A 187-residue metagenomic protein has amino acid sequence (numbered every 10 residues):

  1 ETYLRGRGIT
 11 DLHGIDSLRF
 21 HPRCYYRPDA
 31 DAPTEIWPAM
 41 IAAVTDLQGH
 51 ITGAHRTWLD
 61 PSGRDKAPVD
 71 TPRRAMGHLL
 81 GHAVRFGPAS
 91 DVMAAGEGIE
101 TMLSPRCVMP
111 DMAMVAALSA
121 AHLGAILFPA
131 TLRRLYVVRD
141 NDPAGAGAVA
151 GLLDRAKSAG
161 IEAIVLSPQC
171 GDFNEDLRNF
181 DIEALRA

Functional and structural regions predicted by a protein language model:
E1-M40, T45-Q48, A187: TOPRIM metal-binding catalytic domain and adjacent DNA-binding surface shared by DnaG-type primases
H13-I15, L79, P168, D172: Residue-level signal for pocket-adjacent positions within structured domains
G14, G53, I164-L166: A structural signal for short, well-ordered beta-strand segments and their strand-loop junctions that often border
L18, V84, F173: Short clusters of hydrophobic/aromatic residues that line enzyme substrate/ligand-binding pockets
Y26-A130: Phosphate-handling DNA/RNA-contact segment within nucleic-acid enzymes
R64-A67, S90-A94, I99-A187: TOPRIM fold recognition
